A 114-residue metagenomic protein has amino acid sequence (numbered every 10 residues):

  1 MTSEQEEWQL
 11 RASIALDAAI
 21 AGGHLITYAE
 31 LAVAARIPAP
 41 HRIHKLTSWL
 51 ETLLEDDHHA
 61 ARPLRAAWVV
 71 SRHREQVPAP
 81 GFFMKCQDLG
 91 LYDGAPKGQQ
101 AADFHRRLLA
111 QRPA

Functional and structural regions predicted by a protein language model:
T2-S13, D17-I20, H24-A114: Nucleic acid-binding interface residues in structured DNA/RNA-binding domains, emphasizing the DNA-engaging scaffolds
